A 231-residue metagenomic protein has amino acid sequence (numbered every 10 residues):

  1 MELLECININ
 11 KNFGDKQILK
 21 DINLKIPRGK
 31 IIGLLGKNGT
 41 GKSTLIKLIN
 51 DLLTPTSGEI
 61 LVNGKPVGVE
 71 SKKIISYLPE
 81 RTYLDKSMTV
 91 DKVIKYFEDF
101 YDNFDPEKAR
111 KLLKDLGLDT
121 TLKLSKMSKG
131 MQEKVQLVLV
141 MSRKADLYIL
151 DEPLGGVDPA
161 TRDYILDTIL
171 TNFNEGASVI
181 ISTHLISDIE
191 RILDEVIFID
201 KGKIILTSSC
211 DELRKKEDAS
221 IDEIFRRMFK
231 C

Functional and structural regions predicted by a protein language model:
L35-K37: The feature captures the beta-strand-to-loop junction immediately N-terminal to the Walker
N50: Helix-to-loop junction immediately C-terminal to a conserved catalytic motif
S57-S71: Conserved ABC transporter NBD signature motif
E80-V135: ABC-family P-loop ATPase nucleotide-binding domains
Y148-E152, V157: Catalytic Walker B motif of ABC-type/P-loop ATPase nucleotide-binding domains
